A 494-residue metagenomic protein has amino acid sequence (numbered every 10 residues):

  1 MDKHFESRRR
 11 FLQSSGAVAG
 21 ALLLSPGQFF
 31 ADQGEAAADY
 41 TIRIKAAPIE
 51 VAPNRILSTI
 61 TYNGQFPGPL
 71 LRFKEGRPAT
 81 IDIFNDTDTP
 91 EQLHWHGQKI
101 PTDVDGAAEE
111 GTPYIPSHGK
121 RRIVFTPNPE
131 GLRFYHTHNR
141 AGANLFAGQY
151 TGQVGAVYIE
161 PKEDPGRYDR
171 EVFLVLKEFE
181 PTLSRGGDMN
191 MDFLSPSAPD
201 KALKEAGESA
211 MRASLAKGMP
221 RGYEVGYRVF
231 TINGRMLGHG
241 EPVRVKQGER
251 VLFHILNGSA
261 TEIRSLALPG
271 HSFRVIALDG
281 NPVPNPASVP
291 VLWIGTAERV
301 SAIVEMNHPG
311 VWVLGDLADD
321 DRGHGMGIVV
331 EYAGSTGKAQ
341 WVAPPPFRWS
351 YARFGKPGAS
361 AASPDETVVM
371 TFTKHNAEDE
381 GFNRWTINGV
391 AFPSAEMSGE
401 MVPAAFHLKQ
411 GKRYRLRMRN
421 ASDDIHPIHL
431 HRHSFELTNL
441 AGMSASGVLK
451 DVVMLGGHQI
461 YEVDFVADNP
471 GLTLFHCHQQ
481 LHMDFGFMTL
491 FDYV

Functional and structural regions predicted by a protein language model:
M1-R10, A21: N-terminal secretory signal peptides
H4, G16, L22-S25, F29-T296 (+7 more regions): Histidine-centered copper-binding motifs that mark active-site loops of extracellular/periplasmic copper enzymes
I42, M370, L416, I428-H431 (+2 more regions): Hydrophobic, well-ordered secondary-structure elements that form the walls of internal hydrophobic environments
Y135-T137, V311-D319, T473-C477: Short, aromatic- and glycine-rich surface loops/edge beta-strands on solvent-exposed regions
R235-G240, P284-S288, M397-P403, S446-L449 (+1 more regions): Active-site-adjacent structural elements in folded domains
P269-P282, N388-G389, A421-V448, Q480-D484 (+1 more regions): Active/binding-pocket-proximal capping segment
V368, K374-N388, E396-D423: C-terminal structural cap/anchor segments
L437-D468: C-terminal soluble interaction/assembly domains
